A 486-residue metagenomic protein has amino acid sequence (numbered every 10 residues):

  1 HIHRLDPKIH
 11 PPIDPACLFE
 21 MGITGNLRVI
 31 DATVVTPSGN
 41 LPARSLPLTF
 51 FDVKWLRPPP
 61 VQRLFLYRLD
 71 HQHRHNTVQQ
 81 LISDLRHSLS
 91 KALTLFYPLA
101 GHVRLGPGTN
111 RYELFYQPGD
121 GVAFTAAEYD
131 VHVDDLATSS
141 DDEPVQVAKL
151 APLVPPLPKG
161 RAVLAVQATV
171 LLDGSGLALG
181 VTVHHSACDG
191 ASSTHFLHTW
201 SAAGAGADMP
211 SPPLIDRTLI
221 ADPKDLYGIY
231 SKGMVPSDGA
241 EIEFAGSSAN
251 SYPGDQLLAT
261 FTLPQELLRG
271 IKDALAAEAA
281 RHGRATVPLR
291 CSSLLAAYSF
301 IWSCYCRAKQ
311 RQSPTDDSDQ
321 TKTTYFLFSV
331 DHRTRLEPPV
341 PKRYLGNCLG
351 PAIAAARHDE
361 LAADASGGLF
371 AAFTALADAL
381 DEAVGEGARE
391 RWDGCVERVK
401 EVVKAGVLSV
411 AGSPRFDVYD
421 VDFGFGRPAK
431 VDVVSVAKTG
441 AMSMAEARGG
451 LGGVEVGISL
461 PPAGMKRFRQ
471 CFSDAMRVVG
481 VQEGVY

Functional and structural regions predicted by a protein language model:
H1-E20: Intrinsically disordered, low-complexity basic segments at termini and long loops, enriched in Pro/Gly and/or Arg/Ser
G22, A32-R44, R57, Q62-P98 (+2 more regions): Soluble acyl-CoA-dependent acyltransferase catalytic core bearing the H(X)4D motif
R44-F51: Short, low-to-moderate order helix/coil transition modules at the start of elongated helical scaffolds
D52-K54, V163-V170, K438-A447: Short, surface-exposed beta-strand/loop micro-motifs that present aromatic residues
G406-G484: Low-complexity, glycine/alanine/valine/leucine- and proline-rich hydrophobic stretches
